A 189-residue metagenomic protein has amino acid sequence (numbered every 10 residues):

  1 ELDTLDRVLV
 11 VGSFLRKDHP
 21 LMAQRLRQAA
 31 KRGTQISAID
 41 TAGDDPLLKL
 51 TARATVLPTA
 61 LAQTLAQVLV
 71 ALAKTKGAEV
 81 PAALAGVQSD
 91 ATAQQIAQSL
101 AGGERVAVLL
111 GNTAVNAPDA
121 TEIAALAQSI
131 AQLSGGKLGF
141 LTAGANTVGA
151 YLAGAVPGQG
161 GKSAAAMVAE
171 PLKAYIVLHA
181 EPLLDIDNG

Functional and structural regions predicted by a protein language model:
E1-G189: Cofactor-pocket helix-loop regions in the catalytic cores of large enzyme subunits
